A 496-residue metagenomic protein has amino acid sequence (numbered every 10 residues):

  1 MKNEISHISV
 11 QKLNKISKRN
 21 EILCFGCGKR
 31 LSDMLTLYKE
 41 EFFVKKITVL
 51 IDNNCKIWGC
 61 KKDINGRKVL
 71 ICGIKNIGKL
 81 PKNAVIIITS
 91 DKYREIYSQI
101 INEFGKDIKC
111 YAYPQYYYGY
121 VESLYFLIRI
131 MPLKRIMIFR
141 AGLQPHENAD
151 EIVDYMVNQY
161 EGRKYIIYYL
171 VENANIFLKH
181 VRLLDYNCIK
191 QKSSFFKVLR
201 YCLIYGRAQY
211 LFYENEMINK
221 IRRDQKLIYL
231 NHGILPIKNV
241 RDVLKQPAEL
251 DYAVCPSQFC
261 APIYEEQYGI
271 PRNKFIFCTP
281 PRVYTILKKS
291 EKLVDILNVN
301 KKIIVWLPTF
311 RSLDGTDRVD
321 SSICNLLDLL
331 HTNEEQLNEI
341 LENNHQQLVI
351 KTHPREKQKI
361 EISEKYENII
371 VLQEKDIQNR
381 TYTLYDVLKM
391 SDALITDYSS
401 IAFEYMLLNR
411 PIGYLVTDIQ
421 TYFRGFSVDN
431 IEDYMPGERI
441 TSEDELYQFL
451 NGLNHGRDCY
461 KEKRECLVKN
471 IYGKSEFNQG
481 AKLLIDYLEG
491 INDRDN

Functional and structural regions predicted by a protein language model:
M1-N83, I87-F126: Hydrophobic, well-ordered beta-alpha structural blocks that scaffold small-molecule cofactor pockets
G28, F126-L127, K134-L287: Active-site and donor-binding regions of nucleotide-sugar-utilizing enzymes
I87, L211-F212, D251-S257, Q347-V349 (+1 more regions): A short beta-strand/loop micro-motif in the catalytic core of glycosyltransferases that engages the nucleotide-sugar
Q144-N158, R282-K365, S442, E476-N478 (+1 more regions): Conserved catalytic-core segment of nucleotide-activated headgroup transferases in glycan assembly
K192-I204, R355-S400, L408: Donor nucleotide-activated moiety binding/catalytic core segment of transferases that use nucleotide-activated donors
L211-H232, P236-K238, N379-R424: A donor-sugar binding/catalytic signature common to diverse glycosyltransferases and related nucleotide-sugar
P247, R272, S363, S400-Y472: Catalytic binding pocket for nucleotide-activated donors in carbohydrate/polymer assembly enzymes
E476-N496: C-terminal alpha-helical cap of glycosyltransferases
